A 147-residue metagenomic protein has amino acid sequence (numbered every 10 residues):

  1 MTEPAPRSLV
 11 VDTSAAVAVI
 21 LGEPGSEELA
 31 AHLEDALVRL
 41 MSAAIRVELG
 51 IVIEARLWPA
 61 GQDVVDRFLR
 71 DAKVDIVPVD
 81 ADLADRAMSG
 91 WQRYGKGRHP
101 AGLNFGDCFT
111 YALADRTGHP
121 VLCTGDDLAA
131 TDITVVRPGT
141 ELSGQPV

Functional and structural regions predicted by a protein language model:
M1-M41, E54-R67: Short, well-structured N-terminal submotif of metal-dependent ribonuclease cores
M1-P4, Y111, D115-V147: Acidic, PIN/NYN-like endoribonuclease modules and their adjacent C-terminal/linker elements
E3-P4, D75-P120: Active-site neighborhoods of divalent-metal-dependent phosphate/nucleic-acid chemistry enzymes
L9, V38-L40, A72-D75, P120: Short loop->beta-strand "edge-of-pocket" segments that line small-molecule binding or catalytic clefts across diverse
D12, D107, G125-D127: Acidic active-site catalytic centers that drive phospho-/nucleotidyl reactions and related ester hydrolyses
A43-A44, A81, G125-D126: Short secondary-structure boundary segments
R56-A60, Y94-K96, P138-L142: Short, hinge-like loop/turn segments at secondary-structure boundaries
